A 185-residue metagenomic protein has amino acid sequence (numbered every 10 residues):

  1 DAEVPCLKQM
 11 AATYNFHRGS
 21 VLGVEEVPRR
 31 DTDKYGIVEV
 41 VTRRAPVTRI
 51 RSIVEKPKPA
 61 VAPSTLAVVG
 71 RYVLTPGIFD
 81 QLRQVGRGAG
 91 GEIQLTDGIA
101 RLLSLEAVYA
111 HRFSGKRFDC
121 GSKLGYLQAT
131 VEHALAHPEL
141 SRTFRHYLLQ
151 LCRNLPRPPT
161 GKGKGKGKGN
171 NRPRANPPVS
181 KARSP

Functional and structural regions predicted by a protein language model:
D1-V40, P76, L82-V85: Conserved beta-loop-beta/alpha segment of the NTase-like Rossmann-fold superfamily that binds/positions NTPs
A12-N15, T42-H146: Catalytic-core segments of class I nucleotidyltransferases/pyrophosphorylases that form NMP-activated intermediates
T32, Q84, P159-G165: Compositionally biased, low-complexity repeat tracts
F144-P158: Intrinsic disorder at enzyme termini
T160-P177, K181: Asparagine/serine/threonine-enriched low-complexity, disordered tracts, especially those forming N-linked glycosylation
